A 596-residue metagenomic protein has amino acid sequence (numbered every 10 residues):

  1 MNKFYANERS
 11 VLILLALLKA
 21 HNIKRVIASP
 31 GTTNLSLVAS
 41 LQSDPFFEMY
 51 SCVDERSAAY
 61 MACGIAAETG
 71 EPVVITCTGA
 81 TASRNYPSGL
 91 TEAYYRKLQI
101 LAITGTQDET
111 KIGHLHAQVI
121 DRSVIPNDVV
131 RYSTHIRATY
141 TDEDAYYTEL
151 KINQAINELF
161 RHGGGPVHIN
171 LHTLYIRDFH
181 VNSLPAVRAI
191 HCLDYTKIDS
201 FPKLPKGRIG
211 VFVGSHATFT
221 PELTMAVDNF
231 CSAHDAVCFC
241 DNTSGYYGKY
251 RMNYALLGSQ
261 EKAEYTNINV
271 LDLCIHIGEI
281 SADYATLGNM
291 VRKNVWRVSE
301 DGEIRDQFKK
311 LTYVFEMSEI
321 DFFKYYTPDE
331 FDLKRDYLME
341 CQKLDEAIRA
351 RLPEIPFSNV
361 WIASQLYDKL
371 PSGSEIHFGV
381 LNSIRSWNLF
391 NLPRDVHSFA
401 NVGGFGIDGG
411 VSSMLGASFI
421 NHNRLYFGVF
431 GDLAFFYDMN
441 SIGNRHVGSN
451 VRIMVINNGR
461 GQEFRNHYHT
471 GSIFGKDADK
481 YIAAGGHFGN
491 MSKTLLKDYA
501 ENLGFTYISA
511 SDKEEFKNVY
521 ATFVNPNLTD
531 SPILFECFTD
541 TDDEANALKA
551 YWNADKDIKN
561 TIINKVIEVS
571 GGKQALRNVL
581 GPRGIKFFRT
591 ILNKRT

Functional and structural regions predicted by a protein language model:
M1-Y5, A285, N289-N382, Y499 (+3 more regions): Phosphate/pyrophosphate-binding active-site segments
A6-T91: N-terminal cofactor/phosphate-binding cores enriched in small/glycine residues, especially glycine-rich loops such as
V11-N22, S29-T33, L37-Q42, Q342-N423: Active-site diphosphate/adenylate-binding microenvironment
R25, E68-C77, S83, A93-K97 (+4 more regions): Structural signature of the thiamine diphosphate
S40-D44, M61-P72, P87-A102, A233 (+3 more regions): Alpha-helix C-terminal capping segments
N85, V213-W296, I304, P393-N423 (+3 more regions): Glycine-rich, anion-gripping cofactor-binding loops and their flanking helix/strand elements in enzyme active sites
I103, T110-S123, V129, L389-T596: Thiamine diphosphate
T104-I152, C240-K343, R445-H446, Y468: Glycine-rich, acidic loop regions that bind phosphate or pyrophosphate groups
